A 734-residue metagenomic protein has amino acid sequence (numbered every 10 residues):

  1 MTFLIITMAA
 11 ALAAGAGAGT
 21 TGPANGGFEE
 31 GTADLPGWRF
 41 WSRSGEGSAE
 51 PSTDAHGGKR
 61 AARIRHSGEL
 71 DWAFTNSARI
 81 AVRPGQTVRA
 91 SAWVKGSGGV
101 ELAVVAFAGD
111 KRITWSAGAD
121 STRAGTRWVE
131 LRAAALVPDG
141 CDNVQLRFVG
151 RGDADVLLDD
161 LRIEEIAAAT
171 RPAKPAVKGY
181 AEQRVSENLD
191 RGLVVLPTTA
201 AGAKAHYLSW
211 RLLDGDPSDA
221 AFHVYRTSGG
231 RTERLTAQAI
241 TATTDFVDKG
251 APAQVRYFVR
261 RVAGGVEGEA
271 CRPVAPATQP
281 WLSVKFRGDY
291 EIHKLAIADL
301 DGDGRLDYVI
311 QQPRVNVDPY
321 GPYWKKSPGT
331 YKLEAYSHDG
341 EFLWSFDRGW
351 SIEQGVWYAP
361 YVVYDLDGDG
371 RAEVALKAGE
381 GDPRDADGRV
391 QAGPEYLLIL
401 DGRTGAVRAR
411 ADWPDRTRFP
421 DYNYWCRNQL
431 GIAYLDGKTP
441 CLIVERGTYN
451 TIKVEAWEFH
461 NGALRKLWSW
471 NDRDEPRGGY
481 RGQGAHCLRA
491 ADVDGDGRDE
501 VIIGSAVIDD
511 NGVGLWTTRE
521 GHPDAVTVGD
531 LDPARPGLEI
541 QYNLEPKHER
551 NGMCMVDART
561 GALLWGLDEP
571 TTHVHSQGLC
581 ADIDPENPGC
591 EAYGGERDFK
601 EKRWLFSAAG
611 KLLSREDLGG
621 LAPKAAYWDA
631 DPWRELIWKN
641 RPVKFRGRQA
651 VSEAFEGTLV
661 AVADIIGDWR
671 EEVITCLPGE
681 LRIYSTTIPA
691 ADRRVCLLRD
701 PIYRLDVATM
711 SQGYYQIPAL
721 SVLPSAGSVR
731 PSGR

Functional and structural regions predicted by a protein language model:
T2-A11: Bacterial N-terminal signal peptides
A13-A176: Extracellular and organelle-lumenal recognition/adhesion modules and their flexible linkers in secreted
G22, V177-G192, A205, L212-P217 (+1 more regions): Beta-propeller-forming repeat regions
A33, F107-I113, A168, Y225-E233 (+2 more regions): Change "in extracellular beta-sheet-rich domains … of secreted and cell-surface proteins" to "in beta-sheet-rich domains
R79, G192-T199: Short beta-strand segments of immunoglobulin-like
T87, A201-S209: Short coil/turn motif common to extracellular beta-sandwich-like domains
A92-V94, L208-L212: Aromatic/hydrophobic beta-strand junction motif of beta-rich domains
L102-V104, F222-V224, Y257: Short beta-strand elements bearing conserved aromatic residues within extracellular beta-rich modules
